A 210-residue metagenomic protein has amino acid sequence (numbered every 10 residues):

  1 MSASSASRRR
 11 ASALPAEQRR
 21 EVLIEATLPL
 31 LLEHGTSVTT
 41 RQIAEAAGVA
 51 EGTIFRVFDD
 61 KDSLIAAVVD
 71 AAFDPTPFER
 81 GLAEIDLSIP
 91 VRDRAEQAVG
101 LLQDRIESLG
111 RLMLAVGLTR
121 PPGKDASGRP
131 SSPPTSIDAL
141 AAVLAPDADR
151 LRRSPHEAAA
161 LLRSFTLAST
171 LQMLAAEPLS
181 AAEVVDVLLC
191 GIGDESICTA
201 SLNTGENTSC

Functional and structural regions predicted by a protein language model:
M1-S37, R41-A46, S63, N207: Basic, helix-initiating cap at the start of DNA-binding domains
E17-E25, L32, S37, V57-F78 (+2 more regions): An amphipathic alpha-helix adjacent to DNA-recognition modules
G48-F58: Short hydrophobic/aromatic patch on the recognition helix
R80-S108, L162: Hydrophobic alpha-helical connector segments
D93, D104-R111, A115, P122-A160 (+2 more regions): Amphipathic alpha-helical packing segments from all-alpha helical-bundle domains
A115-G117, L162-T166, L188: Short alpha-helical scaffolding segments that buttress acidic/His motifs in well-ordered protein cores
V143, V187-E195: C-terminal alpha-helix
